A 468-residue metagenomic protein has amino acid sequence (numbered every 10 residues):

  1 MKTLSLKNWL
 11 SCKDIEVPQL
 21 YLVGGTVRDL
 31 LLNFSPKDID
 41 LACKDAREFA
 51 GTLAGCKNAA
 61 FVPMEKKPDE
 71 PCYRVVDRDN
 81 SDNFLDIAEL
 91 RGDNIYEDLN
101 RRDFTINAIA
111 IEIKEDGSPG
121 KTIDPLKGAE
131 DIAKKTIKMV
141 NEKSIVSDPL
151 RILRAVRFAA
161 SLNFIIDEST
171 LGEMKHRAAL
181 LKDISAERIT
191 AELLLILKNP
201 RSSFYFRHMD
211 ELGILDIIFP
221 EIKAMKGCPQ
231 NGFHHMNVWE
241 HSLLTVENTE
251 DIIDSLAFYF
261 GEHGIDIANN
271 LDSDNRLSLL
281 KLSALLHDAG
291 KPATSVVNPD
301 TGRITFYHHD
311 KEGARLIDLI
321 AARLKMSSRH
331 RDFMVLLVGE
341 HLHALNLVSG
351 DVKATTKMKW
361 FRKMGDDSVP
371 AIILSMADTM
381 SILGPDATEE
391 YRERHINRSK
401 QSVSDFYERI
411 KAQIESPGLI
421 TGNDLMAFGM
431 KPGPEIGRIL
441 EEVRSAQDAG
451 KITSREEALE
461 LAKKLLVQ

Functional and structural regions predicted by a protein language model:
M1-Q468: Catalytic cores of the polymerase beta-like nucleotidyltransferase superfamily and closely associated nucleotide
